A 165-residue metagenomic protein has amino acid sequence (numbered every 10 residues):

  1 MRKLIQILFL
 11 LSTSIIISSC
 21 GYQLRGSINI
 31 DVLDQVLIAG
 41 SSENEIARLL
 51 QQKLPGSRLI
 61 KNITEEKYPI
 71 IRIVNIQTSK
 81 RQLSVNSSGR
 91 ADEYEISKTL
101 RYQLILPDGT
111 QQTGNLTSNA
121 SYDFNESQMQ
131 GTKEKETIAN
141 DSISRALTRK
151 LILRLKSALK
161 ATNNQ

Functional and structural regions predicted by a protein language model:
M1-L8: Bacterial N-terminal signal peptides that target proteins for export
I16-S19: C-terminal motif of bacterial Sec signal peptides marking the signal peptidase cleavage site
G21-Q23: Bacterial signal peptide processing site
N29-Q77: N-terminal segment of the mature soluble domain
G56, I70-N115, S121-T137, L153: Surface-exposed short loop/turn segments
Q130-Q165: C-terminal/domain-edge helix-coil "capping" segments
